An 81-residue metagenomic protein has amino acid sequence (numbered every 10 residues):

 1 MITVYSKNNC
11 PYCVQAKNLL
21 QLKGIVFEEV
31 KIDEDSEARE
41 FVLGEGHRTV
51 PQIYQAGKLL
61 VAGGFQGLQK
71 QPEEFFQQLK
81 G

Functional and structural regions predicted by a protein language model:
M1-I25: Local sequence-structure signature of Cys/Sec-based thiol-disulfide redox active-site neighborhoods
N18-L20, G44, L68-Q69: Short, glycine/charged-enriched secondary-structure capping and boundary segments
E28: Conserved beta-strand positions in the Rossmann-like core of class I SAM-dependent methyltransferases
E37-F41, Q71: Short acidic active-site motifs
E45-I53: Structural micro-motif
Q55-G81: Non-catalytic, surface beta->alpha helical segment in thiol-disulfide oxidoreductase systems
